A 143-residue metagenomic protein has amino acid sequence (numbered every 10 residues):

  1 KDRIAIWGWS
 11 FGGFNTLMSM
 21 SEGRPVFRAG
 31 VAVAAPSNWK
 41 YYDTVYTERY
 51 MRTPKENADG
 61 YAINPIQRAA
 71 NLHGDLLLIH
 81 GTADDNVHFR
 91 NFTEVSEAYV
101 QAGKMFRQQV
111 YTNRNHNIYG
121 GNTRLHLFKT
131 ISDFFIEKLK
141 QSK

Functional and structural regions predicted by a protein language model:
K1-K143: Active-site-proximal cap/loop segments of hydrolase catalytic domains
